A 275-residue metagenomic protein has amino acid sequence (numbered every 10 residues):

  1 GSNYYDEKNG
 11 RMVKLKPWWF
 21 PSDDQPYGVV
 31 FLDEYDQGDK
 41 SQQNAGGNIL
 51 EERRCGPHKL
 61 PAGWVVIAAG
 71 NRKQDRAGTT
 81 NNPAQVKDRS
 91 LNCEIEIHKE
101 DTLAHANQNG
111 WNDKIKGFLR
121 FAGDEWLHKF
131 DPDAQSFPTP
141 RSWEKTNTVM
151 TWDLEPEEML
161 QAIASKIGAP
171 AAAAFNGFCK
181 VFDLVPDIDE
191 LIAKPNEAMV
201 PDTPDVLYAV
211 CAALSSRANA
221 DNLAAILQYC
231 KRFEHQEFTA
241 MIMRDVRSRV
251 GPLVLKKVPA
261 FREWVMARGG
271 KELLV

Functional and structural regions predicted by a protein language model:
G1-F121: AAA+ P-loop NTPase catalytic core and its hallmark functional loops
N3-E7, N109-G110, A122, M150 (+3 more regions): Alpha-helix boundary/capping residues
R53, P57, R76, M150-L154 (+2 more regions): Amphipathic alpha-helical interaction segments
A106-G168: Conserved AAA+ ATPase small/helical "lid" subdomain
L160-N222: Accessory nucleic acid-recognition modules appended to NTPase machines
P201-V275: Terminal-proximal interaction/regulatory segments of ATP-powered molecular machines
